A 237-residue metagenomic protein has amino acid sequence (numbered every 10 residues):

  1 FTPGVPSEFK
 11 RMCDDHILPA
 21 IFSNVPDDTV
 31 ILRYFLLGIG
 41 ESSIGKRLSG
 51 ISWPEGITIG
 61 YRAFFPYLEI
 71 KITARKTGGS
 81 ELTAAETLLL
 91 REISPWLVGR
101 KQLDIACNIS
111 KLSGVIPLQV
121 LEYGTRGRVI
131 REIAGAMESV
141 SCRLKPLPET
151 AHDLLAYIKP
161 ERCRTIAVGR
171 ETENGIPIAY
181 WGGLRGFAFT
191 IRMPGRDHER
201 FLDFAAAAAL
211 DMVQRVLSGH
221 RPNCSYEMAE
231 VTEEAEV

Functional and structural regions predicted by a protein language model:
F1-V237: Non-catalytic beta/alpha edge segments that cap or flank active sites
